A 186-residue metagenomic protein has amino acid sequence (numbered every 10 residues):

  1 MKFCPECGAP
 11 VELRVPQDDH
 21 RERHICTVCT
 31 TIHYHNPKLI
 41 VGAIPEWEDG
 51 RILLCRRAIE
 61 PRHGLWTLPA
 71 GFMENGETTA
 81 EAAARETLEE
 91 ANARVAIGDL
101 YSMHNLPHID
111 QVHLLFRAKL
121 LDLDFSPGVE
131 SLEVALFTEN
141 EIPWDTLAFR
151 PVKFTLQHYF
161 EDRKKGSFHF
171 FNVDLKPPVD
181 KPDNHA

Functional and structural regions predicted by a protein language model:
M1-A43: Acidic, metal-coordinating catalytic segment for phosphate/diphosphate chemistry, firing primarily on the Nudix
P5, E12, T27, L53 (+3 more regions): Nucleotide phosphate-binding site architecture
R21, N36-I40, W47, P61-H63 (+3 more regions): Short connector loops at helix/strand junctions that flank enzyme active sites, especially segments positioning acidic
G42, R51, E133: Conserved beta-strand and immediately adjacent loop positions that scaffold enzyme active sites
P45-E46, L54, A118, L136: Conserved hydrophobic "DFG−1" position in protein kinase catalytic cores
E46-E89: Conserved Nudix-box catalytic region and its N-terminal flanking loop in Nudix hydrolases and closely related
M73-A96, L100-H158, D162, S167-F168 (+1 more regions): Unchanged
N172-P178: Short, highly charged C-terminal tails/helix-capping segments
